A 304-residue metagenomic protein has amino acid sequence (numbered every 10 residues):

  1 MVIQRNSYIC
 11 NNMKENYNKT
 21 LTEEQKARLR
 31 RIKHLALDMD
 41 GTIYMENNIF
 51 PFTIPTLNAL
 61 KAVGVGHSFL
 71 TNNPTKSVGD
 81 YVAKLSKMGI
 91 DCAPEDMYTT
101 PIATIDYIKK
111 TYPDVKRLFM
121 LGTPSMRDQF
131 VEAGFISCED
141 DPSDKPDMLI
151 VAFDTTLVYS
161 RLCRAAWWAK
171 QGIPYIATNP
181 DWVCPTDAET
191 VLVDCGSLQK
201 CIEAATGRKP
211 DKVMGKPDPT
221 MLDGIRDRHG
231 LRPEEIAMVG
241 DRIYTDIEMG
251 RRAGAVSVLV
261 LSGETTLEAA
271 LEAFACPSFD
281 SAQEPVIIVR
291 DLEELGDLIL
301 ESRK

Functional and structural regions predicted by a protein language model:
Y8, N12-L37, M45-V63, K76-E95 (+2 more regions): Asp-based, Mg2+/Mn2+-dependent phosphohydrolase catalytic module
G66: N-terminal phosphate-binding loop and flanking beta/alpha elements of the actin-like ATPase fold
N73: Conserved phosphate/oxyanion-binding catalytic-loop motifs
